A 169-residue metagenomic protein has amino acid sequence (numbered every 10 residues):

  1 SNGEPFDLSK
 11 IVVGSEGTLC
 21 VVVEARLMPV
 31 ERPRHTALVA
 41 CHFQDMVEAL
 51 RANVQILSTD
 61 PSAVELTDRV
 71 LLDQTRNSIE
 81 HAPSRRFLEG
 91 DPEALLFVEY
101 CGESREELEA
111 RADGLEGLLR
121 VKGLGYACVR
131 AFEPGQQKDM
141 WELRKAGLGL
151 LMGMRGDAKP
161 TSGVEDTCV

Functional and structural regions predicted by a protein language model:
S1-V169: Noncatalytic alpha-helical scaffold of FAD-dependent oxidoreductases
